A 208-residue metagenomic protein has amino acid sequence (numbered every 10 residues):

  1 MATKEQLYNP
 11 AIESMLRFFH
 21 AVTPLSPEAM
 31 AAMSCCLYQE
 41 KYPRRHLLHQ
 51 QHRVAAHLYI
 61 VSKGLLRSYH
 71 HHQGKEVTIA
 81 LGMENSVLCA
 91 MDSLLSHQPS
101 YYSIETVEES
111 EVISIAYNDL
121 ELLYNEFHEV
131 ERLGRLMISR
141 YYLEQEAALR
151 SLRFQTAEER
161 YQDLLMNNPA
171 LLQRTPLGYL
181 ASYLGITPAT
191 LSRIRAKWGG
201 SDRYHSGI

Functional and structural regions predicted by a protein language model:
M1-Y38: Cyclic nucleotide-binding regulatory module and flanking cytosolic helices
S14-M15, Y141-R150: Short, Lys/Arg-enriched N-terminal segment that forms or immediately precedes the first helix of a structured domain
Y38, L65-H70, E111-V112: Short beta-strand segments in beta-sandwich/barrel cores
R45, A56-R67, E84-N85: Glycine- and acidic-residue-biased ligand/ion/polar-headgroup-sensing regions
L48-R53: Short phosphate-coordinating micro-motif centered on Lys-Gly-acidic
V77-R135: Cyclic-nucleotide recognition modules
Q155-I208: Phosphate-/nucleic-acid-contacting segments
